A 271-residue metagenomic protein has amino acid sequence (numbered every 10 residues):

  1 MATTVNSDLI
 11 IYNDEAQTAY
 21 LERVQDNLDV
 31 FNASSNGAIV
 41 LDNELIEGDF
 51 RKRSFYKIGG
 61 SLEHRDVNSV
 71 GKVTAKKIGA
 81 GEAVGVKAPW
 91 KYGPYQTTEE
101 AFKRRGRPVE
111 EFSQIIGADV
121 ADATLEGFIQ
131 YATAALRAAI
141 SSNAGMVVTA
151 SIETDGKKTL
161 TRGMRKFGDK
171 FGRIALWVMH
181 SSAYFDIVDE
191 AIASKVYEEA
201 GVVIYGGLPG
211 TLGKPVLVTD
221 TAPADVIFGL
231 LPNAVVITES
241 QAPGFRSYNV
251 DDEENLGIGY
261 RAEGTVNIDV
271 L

Functional and structural regions predicted by a protein language model:
M1-V86, V236, A242-P243: N-terminal "assembly arms/tails" that initiate or stabilize quaternary assembly in self-assembling proteins
A2-D8, E239-L271: Extended, compositionally biased alpha-helical segments that mediate assembly or anchoring
E63-R65, D186-D189, K195-V196, T238 (+1 more regions): Short helix/loop capping segments that flank catalytic or ligand/cofactor-binding pockets
I78-G106: Short acidic, glycine/tyrosine-flanked loop/strand segments centered on an H-E-D-like triad
Q96-F102, V178-A183, D220, G229-L231: Helix N-cap / beta->alpha transition motif
E99-K170: Alpha-helical scaffold segments that mediate packing/assembly in large oligomeric complexes
A138-K214: Extended, solvent-exposed, turn-rich assembly/linker loops in the middle of proteins
V202-A234, T238-N249: Extended serine/threonine-enriched, polar tracts that run as long, contiguous segments within proteins
